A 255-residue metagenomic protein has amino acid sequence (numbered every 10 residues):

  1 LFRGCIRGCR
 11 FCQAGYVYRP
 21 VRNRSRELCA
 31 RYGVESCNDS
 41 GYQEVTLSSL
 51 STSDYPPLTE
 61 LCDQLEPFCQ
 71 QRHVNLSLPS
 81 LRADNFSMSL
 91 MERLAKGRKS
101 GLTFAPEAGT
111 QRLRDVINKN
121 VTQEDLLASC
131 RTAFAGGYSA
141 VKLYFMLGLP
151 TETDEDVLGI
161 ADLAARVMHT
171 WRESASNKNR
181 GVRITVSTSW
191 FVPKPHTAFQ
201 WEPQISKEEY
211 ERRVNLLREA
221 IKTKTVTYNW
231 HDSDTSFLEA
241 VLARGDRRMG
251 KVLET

Functional and structural regions predicted by a protein language model:
L1-E27: Canonical Radical SAM [4Fe-4S] cluster-binding loop centered on the CxxxCxxC motif and its immediate flanking residues
L1-F11, C37, L78, W190-V192: N-terminal pre-triad scaffold of radical SAM enzymes
I6-R7, E107-G109, Y138, F191-K194: Short connector loops/turns at beta-strand edges and beta->alpha or beta->beta junctions
G8-F11, P56, R112-L113, H196-T197 (+1 more regions): Short helix/loop capping segments that flank catalytic or ligand/cofactor-binding pockets
Y16, V116-V121, Q200-S206: Short glycine-enriched, charge-decorated loop/helix-capping segments at active-site entrances that position
R24, C29-C37: Short microdomains enriched in Cys/His and/or Lys/Arg
V34-T185: Conserved SAM/AdoMet-binding glycine-rich loop
N38, F134, V157-T255: Auxiliary Fe-S-binding modules of radical SAM enzymes
